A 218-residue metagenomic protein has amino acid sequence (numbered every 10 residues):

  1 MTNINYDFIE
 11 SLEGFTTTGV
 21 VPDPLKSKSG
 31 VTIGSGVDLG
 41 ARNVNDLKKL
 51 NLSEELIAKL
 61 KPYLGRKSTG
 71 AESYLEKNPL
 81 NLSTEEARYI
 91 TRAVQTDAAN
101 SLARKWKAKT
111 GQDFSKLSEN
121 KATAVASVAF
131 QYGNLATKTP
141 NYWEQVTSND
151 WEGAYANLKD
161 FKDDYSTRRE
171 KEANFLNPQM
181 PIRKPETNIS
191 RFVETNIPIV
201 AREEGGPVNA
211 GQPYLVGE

Functional and structural regions predicted by a protein language model:
M1-A122, G153-K184, N196-P198, R202-Q212 (+1 more regions): Acidic, aromatic-lined catalytic clefts of primarily extracellular/periplasmic carbohydrate-active enzymes that remodel
K121-D164: Catalytic and substrate-binding regions of cell-wall glycan-acting enzymes that process beta-1,4-linked
I189-E194: N-terminal low-complexity, Pro/Thr/Ser-rich intrinsically disordered segments that act as propeptides or flexible
